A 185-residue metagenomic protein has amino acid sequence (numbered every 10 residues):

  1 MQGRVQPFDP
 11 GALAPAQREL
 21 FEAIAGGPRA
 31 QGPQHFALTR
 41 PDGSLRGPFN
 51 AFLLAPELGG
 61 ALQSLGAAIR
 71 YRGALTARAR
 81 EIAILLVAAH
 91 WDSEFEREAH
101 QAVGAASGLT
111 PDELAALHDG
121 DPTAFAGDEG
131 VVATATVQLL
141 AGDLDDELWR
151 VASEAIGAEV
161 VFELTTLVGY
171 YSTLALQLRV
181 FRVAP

Functional and structural regions predicted by a protein language model:
M1-L75: Mobile cap/lid helix-loop segments that border enzyme active or cofactor-binding sites and regulate substrate access
P48-F52, L62-I69, I82-A88, L117-H118 (+3 more regions): Short alpha-helical scaffolding segments that buttress acidic/His motifs in well-ordered protein cores
L58-G60, V87-S107, P111: Conserved alpha-helical segments that form or flank metal/cofactor-binding pockets of metalloenzymes
L65, L144-V151: Extended, structured, electrostatic nucleic-acid-contact surfaces
V103-E113, L117, L178-P185: C-terminal end-helix/capping segment
S107-A135: A contiguous pocket-lining binding segment that forms or flanks enzyme active sites
D143-L144, P185: Alpha-helical transmembrane segments and membrane-interface helix-loop junctions in multi-pass membrane proteins
G157-A158: Transmembrane-helix boundary/entry motifs in multi-pass membrane transporters
